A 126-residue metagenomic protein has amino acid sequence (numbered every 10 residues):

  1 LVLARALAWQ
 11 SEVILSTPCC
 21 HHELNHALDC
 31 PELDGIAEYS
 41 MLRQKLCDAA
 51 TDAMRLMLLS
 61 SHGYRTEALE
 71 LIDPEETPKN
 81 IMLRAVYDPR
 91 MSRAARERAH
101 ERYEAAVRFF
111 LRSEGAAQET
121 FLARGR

Functional and structural regions predicted by a protein language model:
L1-R126: Class I S-adenosyl-L-methionine
